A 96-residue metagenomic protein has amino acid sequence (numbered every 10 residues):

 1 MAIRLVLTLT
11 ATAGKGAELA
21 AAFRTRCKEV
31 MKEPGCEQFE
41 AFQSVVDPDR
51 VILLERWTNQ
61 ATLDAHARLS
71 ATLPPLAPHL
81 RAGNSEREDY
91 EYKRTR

Functional and structural regions predicted by a protein language model:
M1-A2, R96: Absolute protein N-terminus
I3-T10, E40-A67: Short, well-ordered beta-strand segments in beta-rich or mixed alpha/beta enzyme and ligand-binding folds
T10-L19: Short, surface-exposed ligand-recognition loops at beta-strand->loop->(often short) alpha-helix junctions that present
T25-E37, R56-D89: An amphipathic, aromatic/His-enriched active-site/gating alpha helix that lines ligand/cofactor pockets
C27, Q43-V46, R94: Prokaryotic Sec-type signal peptides and long signal-anchor helices with extended Leu/Ile/Val-rich h-regions
Q38-A41, Y92: Hydrophobic/anchoring residues in structured secondary elements
Y90-R96: Acidic/histidine-enriched, glycine/proline-rich intrinsically disordered or flexible terminal extensions
